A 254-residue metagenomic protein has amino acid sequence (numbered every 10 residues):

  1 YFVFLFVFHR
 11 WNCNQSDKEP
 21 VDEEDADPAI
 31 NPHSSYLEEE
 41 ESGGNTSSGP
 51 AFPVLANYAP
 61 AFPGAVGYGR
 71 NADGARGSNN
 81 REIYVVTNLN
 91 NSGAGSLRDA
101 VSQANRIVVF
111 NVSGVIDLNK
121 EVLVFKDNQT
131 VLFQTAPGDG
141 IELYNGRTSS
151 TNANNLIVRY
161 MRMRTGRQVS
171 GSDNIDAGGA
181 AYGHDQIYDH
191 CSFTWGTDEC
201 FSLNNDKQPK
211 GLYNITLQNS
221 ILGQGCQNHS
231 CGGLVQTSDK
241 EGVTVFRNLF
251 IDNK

Functional and structural regions predicted by a protein language model:
Y1-V7: Hydrophobic alpha-helical signal peptides and transmembrane signal-/tail-anchor segments that drive secretory-pathway
V7-S48: Bacterial Sec-dependent N-terminal signal peptides
E40, F62-V108: Acidic Gly/Asp/Thr-rich repetitive segments characteristic of extracellular carbohydrate-active and adhesion proteins
G49-P63, N71: Primarily auto-inhibitory N-terminal propeptides
R98-A104, V115-L132, D139-Y160, T165-G183: Extracellular beta-strand-rich solenoid/capping regions of secreted or surface-exposed proteins that bind or remodel
N128-F133, N154-T165, Y182-D198, K210-V235 (+1 more regions): Right-handed parallel beta-helix
R147, N174-A177, C200, H229-L234: Structural detector of coil-to-beta-strand junctions
D206: Binding-interface segments
